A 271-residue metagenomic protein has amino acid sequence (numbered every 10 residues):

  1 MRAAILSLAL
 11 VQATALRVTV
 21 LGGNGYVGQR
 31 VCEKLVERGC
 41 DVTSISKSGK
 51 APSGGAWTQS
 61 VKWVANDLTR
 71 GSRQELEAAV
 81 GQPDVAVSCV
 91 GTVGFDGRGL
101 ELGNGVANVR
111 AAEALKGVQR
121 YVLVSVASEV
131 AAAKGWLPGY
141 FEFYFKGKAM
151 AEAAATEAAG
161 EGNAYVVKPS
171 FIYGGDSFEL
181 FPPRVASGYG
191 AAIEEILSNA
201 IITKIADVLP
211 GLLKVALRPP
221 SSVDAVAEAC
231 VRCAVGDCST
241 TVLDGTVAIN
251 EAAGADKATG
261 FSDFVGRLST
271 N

Functional and structural regions predicted by a protein language model:
M1-A15: N-terminal chloroplast transit peptides
L16-R38: N-terminal Rossmann NAD(P)H-binding glycine-rich loop of SDR-like oxidoreductase domains
T19, S44, K50-L115: NAD(P)H-binding glycine-rich loop region in Rossmannoid oxidoreductase-like domains and their noncatalytic homologs
L21, S48-G49, T92-V166: Conserved Rossmann-fold NAD(P)-dependent oxidoreductase catalytic core, especially the SDR/UDP-sugar
G103, A107-R110, P210-R232: Substrate-positioning beta->alpha
A153-L197: Conserved beta-loop-beta element that borders a ligand/cofactor-binding pocket
A191-S221: A conserved pocket-lining segment of Rossmann-fold NAD(P)-dependent short-chain dehydrogenase/reductase
